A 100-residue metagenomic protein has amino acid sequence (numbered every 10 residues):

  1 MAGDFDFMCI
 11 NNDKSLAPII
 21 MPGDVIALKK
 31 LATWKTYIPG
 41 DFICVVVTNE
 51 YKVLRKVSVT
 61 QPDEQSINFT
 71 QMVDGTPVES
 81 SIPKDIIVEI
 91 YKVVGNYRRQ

Functional and structural regions predicted by a protein language model:
G3-Q100: Acidic/glycine-rich C-terminal interaction modules and beta/coil loop segments that lie outside canonical DNA-binding
